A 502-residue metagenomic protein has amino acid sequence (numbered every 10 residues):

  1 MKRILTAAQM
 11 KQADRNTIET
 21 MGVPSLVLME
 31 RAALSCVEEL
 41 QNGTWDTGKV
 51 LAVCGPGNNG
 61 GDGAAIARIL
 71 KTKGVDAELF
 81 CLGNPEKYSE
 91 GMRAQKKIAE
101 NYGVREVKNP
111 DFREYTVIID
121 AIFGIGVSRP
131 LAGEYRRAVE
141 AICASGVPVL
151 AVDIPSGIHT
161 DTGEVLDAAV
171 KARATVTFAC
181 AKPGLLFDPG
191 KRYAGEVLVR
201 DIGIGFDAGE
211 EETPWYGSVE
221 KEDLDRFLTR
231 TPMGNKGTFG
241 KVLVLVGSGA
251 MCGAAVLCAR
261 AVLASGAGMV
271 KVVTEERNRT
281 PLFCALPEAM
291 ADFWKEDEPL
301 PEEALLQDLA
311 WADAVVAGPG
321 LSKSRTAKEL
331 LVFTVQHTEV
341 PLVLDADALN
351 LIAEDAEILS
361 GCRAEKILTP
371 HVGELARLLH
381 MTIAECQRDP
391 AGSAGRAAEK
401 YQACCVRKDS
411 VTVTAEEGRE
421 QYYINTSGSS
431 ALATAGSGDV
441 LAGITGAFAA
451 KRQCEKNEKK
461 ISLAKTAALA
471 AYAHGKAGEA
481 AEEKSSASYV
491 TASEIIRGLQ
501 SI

Functional and structural regions predicted by a protein language model:
M1-E78, S89, L185-P341, A346 (+2 more regions): Small-residue (G/A/S/T)-rich helix-start motifs and N-terminal tracts that mark the onset
V37-A121, P130-V152: Nucleotide and nucleotide-moiety/phosphate-recognizing core
C81, I154, A179, T274 (+1 more regions): Glycine-rich, histidine-containing beta strand-loop boundary motifs that form or position
Q95-K96, Y135-V139, A169-A172, L331 (+2 more regions): Amphipathic alpha-helical segments in well-structured domains
K97-G103, G124-L131, A289-E296, S427-A431: Short, structured secondary-structure boundary patches
N109, R113-P130, V315-S322, E399 (+1 more regions): Glycine-rich phosphate-binding loop
Y115-V117, I122-E212: Internal gly/pro-rich beta-alpha loop/helix module that stabilizes soluble enzyme cofactors or their anionic handles
